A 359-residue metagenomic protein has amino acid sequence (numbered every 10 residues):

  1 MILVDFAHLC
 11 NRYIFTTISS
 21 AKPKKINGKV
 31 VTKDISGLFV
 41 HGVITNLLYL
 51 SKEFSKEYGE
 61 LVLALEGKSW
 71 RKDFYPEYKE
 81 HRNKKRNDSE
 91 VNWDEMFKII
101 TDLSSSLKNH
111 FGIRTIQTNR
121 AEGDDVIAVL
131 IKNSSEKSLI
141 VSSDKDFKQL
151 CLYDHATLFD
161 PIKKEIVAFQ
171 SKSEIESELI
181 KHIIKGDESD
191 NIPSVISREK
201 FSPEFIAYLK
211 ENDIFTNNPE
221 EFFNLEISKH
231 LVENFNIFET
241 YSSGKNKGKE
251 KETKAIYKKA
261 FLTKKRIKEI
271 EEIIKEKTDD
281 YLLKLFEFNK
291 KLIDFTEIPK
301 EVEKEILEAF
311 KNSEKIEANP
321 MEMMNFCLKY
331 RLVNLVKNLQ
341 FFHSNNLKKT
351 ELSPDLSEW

Functional and structural regions predicted by a protein language model:
M1-V141, F147-V167, D294, K300-N312: Noncatalytic, basic helical substrate-engagement surface that gates or grips nucleic-acid strands
F39, L282, F286, K291 (+2 more regions): Low-complexity, acidic/Ser/Thr- and charged residue-rich accessory regions of DNA metabolism proteins
F39, V43-N46, M96-L103, G123 (+11 more regions): Alpha-helical structural motif
F147, E176-K284, I293, P299: Helix-hairpin-helix
L150, I166-L179: Short, charged, surface-exposed secondary-structure boundary motifs
